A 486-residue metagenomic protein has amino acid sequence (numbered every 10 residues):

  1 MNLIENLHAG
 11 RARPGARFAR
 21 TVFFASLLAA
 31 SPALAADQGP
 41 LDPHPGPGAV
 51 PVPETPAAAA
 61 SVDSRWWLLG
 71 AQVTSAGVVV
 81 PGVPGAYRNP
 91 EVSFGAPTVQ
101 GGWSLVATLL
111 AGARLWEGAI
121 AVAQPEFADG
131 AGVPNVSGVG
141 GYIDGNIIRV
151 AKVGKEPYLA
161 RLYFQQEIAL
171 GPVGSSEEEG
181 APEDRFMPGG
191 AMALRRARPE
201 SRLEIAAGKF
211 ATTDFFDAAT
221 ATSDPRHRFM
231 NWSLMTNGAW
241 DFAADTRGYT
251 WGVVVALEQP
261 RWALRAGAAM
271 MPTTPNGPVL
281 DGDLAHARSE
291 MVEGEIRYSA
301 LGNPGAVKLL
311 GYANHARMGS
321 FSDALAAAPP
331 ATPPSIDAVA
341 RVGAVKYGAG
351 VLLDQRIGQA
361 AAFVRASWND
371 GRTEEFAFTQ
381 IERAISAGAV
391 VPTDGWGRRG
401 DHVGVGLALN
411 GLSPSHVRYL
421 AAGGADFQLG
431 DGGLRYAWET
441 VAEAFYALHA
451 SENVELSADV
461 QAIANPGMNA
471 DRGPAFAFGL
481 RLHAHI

Functional and structural regions predicted by a protein language model:
G39-R114, G118, Q124-E126, G132 (+2 more regions): N-terminal regions that are enriched for targeting/export leaders and immediately downstream pro/stem segments
A57-L69, V80-G82, G112-A121, A169-R202 (+6 more regions): Short loop/turn motifs that connect adjacent beta-strands in outer-membrane beta-barrel proteins
W67, W103-L109, Y158-L162, L203 (+8 more regions): Hydrophobic, lipid-facing positions within transmembrane beta-strands of outer-membrane proteins
L69, V73-G77, A123-F127, I205-K209 (+8 more regions): Transmembrane beta-barrel strands of outer-membrane/channel proteins
A113-L115, P125, Q166-I168, K209 (+7 more regions): Residue-level signature of outer-membrane beta-barrel architecture
G138-G154, P172-E293, S335, G423-L434: Surface-exposed coil loops of outer-membrane beta-barrel proteins
R161-V173, V405, P474-I486: Outer-membrane beta-barrel "beta-signal"
E293-E295, L310-G343, F363-R365, D370 (+1 more regions): Outer membrane beta-barrel transmembrane domains
